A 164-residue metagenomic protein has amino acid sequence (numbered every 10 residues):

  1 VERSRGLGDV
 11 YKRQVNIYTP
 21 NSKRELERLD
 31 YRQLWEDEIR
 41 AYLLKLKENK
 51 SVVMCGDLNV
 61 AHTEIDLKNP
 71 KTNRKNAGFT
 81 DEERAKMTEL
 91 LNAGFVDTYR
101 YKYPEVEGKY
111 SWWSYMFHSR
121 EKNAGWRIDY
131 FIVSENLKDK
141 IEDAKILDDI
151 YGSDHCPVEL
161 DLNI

Functional and structural regions predicted by a protein language model:
V1-Y11: Single conserved hydrophobic/aromatic residue that forms the stacking wall/gate of nucleotide- or nucleobase-binding
R5, L29-R40: Short acidic (Asp/Glu) patches
R5, R127-D129, H155-E159: Short hydrophobic/aromatic beta-strand or adjacent loop that forms the aromatic wall/cage of a ligand/substrate-binding
D9-T19: Beta-strand-turn-beta hairpins that frame and shape the catalytic cleft of phosphate-ester-processing enzymes
I17-Y18, S22-E27: A short, charged helix-loop
W35-A124, I128: Metal-dependent phosphoesterases centered on the DNase I-like endonuclease/exonuclease/phosphatase
K145-I164: Surface polyanion/phosphate-binding segment centered on an Asp-His-Pro turn
